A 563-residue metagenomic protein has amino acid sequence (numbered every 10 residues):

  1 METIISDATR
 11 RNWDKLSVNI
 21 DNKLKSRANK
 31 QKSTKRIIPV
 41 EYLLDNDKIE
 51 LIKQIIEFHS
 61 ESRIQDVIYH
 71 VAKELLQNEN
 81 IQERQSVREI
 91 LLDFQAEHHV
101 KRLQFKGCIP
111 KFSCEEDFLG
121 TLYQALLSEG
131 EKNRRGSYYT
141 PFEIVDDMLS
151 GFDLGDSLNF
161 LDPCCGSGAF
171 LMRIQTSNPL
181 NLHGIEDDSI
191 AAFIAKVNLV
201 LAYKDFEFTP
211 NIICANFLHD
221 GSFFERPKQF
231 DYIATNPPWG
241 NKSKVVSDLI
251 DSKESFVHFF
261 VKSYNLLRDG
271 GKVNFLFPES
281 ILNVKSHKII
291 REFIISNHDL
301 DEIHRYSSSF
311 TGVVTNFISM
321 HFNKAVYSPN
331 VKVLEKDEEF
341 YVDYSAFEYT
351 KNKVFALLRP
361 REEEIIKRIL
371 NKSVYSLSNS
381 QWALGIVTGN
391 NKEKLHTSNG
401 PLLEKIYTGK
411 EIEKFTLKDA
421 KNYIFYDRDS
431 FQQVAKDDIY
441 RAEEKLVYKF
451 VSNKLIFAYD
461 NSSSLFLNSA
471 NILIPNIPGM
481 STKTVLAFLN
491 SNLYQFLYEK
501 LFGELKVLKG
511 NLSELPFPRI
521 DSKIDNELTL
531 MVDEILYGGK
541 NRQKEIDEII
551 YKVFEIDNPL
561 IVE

Functional and structural regions predicted by a protein language model:
M1, L267, E364-I524: Polybasic, glycine- and aromatic-enriched phosphate-binding surface used to engage nucleic acids
M1-E97, S137-Y138, I144-D220: Charged, often flexible domain-edge or linker segments that flank or initiate folded functional domains
M1-R11, E143-I144, C165, L171-M172 (+7 more regions): Signature of N6-adenine DNA methyltransferases within the class I
Y42-I52, E116-S128, W239, S243 (+2 more regions): Active-site-adjacent bridging/hinge elements
E74, N78-L149, Y494-L501, K509: Class I S-adenosyl-L-methionine
L122, M148, A195, Y448 (+1 more regions): Conserved hydrophobic/aromatic pocket- or pore-lining residues that grip, position, or stack substrates in active sites
F347-N391, K410, R519-E563: Non-catalytic DNA-recognition/assembly elements of restriction-modification systems
